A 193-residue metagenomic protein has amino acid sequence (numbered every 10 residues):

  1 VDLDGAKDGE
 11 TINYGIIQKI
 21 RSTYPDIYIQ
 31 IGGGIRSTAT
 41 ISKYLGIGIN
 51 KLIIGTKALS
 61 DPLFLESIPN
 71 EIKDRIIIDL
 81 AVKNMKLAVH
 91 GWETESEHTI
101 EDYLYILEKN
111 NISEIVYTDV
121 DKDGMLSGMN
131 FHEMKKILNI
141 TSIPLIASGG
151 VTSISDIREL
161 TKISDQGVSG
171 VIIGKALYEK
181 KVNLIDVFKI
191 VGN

Functional and structural regions predicted by a protein language model:
V1-I16, T56, Y117-L126: Glycine-rich, proline-tolerant flexible connector loops at the mouths of alpha/beta enzymes
L3-D4, G34-T38, K57, A81-M85 (+4 more regions): Active-site beta-loop-alpha junctions enriched in small/polar residues
T11-Q18, E93-D102, S127-K136: Charged helix-capping and loop-helix junction motifs
Y14, T38, L59-P62, E97-E101 (+3 more regions): Structural motif corresponding to alpha-helix initiation and N-cap regions
I16, I20, Y24-K51, H132-G167 (+1 more regions): Catalytic cores of alpha/beta
I29-G33, L52-I54, I76-L80, I115-T118 (+2 more regions): Hydrophobic faces of well-ordered beta-strands that scaffold small-molecule active sites in alpha/beta enzyme cores
I49-D123: Conserved anion-binding
L63-E71, I76, T161-S164, V168-N193: C-terminal helical cap(s) of enzyme catalytic domains, especially alpha/beta-barrels
